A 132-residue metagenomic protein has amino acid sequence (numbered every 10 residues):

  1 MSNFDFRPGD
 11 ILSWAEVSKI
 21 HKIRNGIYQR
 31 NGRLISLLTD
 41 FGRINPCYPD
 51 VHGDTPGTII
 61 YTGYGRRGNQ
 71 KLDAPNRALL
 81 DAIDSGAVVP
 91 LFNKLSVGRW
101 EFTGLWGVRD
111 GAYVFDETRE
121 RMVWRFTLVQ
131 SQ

Functional and structural regions predicted by a protein language model:
S2-W100: Acidic, glycine-rich low-complexity segments with interspersed aromatic residues
S96-Q132: Compact mixed alphabeta submodule
